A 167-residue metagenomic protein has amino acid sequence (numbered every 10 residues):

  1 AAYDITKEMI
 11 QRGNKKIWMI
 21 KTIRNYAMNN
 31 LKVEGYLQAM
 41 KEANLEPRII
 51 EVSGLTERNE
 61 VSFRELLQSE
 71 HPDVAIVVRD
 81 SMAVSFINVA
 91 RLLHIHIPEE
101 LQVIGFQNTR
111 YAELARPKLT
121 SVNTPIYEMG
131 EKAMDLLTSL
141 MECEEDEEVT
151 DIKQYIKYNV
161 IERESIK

Functional and structural regions predicted by a protein language model:
A1-K167: Bacterial carbohydrate/catabolite-sensing allosteric modules
